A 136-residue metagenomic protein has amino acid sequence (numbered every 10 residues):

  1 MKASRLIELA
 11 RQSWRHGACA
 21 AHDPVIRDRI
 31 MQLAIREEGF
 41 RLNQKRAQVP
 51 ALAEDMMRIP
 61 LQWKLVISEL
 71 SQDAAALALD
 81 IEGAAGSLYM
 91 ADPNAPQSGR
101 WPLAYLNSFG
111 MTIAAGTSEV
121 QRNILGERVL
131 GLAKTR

Functional and structural regions predicted by a protein language model:
M1-R136: Alpha-helical interface subdomain recognition
